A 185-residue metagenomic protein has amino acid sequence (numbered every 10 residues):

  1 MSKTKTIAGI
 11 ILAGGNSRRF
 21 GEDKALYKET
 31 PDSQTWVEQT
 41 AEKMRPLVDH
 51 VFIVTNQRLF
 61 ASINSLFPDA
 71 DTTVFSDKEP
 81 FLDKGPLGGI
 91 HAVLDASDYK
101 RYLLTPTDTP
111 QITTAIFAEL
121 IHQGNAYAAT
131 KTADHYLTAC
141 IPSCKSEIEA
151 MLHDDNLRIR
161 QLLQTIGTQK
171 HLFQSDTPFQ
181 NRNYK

Functional and structural regions predicted by a protein language model:
S2-Y136, S143-Q180: Nucleotide and nucleotide-moiety/phosphate-recognizing core
